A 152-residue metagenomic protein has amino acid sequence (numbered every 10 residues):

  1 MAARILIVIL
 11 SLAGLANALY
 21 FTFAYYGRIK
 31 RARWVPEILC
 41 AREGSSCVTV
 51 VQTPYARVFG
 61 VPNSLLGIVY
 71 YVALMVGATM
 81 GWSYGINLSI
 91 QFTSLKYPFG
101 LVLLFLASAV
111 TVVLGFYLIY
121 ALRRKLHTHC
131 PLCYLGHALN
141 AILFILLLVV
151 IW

Functional and structural regions predicted by a protein language model:
M1-W152: Membrane-interfacial helix-loop segments of redox and metal-homeostasis proteins, especially TM-loop-TM junctions
